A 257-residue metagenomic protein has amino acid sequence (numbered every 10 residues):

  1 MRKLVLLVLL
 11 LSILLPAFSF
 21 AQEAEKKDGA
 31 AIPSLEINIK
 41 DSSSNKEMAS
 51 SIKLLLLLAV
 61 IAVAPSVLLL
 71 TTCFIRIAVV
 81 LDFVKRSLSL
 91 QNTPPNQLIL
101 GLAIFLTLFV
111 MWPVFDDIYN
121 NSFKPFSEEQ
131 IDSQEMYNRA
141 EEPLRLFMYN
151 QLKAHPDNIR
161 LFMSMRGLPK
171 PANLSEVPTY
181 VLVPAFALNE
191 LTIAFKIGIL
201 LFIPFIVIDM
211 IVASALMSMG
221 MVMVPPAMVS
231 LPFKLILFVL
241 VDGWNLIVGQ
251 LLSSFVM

Functional and structural regions predicted by a protein language model:
M1-L4: Positively charged n-region of N-terminal signal peptides that target proteins for export
V8-P16: Bacterial N-terminal signal peptides
A17-A21: Sec/Tat signal peptide C-region and signal peptidase I cleavage site
Q22-M257: Hydrophobic alpha-helical segments and their helix-loop boundaries in membrane and membrane-proximal proteins
